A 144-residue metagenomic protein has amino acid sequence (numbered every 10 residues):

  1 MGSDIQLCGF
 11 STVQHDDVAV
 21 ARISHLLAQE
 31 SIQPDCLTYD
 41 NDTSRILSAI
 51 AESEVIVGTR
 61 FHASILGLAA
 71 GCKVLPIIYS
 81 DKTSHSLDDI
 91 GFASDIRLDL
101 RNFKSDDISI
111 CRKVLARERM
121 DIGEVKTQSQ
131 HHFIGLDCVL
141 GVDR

Functional and structural regions predicted by a protein language model:
M1-R144: Active-site anion-handling motifs in enzyme catalytic cores
